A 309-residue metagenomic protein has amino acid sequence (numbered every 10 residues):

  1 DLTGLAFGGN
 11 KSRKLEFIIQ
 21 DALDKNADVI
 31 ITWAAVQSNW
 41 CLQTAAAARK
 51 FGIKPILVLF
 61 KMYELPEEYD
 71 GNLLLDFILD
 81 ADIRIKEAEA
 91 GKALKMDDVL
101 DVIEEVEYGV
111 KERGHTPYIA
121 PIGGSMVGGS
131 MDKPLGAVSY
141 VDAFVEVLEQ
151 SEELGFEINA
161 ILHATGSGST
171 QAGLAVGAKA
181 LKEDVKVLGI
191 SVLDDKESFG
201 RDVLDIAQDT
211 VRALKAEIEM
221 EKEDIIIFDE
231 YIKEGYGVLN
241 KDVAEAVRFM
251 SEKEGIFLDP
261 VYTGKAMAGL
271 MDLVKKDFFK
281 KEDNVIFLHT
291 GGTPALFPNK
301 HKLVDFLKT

Functional and structural regions predicted by a protein language model:
D1-I31: Positively charged, low-complexity intrinsically disordered leader regions
K14-E16, Q37-T44, K50, S167-L174 (+2 more regions): Short glycine/serine/threonine-rich phosphate/pyrophosphate-binding segments that cradle anionic phosphate groups
I18-N26, L42-K54, F77-I78, A175-K182 (+1 more regions): Alpha-helix C-terminal capping segments
N26-A45, F51-F60, E157-S167, L288: A short, small-residue-rich loop immediately preceding and capping a beta-strand
G52-D97: A glycine-rich helix N-cap at a beta->alpha junction
V110-T165, N240-K253, P260: Active-site/ligand-binding-proximal alpha/beta "capping" segment
A137-I225, L288-T309: Glycine-rich phosphate/pyrophosphate-binding loop at beta-loop-alpha junctions
K222-K281: Active-site-adjacent helical/loop segments in soluble small-molecule enzymes
